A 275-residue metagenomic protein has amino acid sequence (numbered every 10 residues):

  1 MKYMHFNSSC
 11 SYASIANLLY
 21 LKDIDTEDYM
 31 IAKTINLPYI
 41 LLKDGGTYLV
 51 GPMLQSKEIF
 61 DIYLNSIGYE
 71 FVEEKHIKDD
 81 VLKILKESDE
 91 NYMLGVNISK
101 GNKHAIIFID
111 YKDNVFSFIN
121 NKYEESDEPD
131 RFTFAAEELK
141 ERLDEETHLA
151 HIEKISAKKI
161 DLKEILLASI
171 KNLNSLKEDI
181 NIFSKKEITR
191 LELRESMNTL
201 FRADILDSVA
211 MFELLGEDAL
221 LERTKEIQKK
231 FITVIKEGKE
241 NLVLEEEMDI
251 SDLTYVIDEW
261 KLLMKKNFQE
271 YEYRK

Functional and structural regions predicted by a protein language model:
M1-K2, I15-K22, E192-L200, D204: Short, charge-rich amphipathic segments
K2-N7, Y12, A16-L21, P38-K154: Conserved active-site-adjacent core of cysteine acyl-enzyme catalytic domains
C10-A13, E27, D161: Secondary-structure junction/capping motif
I15, L19, I106-F108, K185 (+2 more regions): Generic hydrophobic secondary-structure signal
D23-T34: Cytosol-facing boundaries of transmembrane alpha helices in integral membrane proteins
D25, N91-Y92, E146, I180-F183 (+3 more regions): Short secondary-structure junctions and interdomain/linker hinges
Y111-T233, E237-E240: Noncatalytic regulatory segments and standalone regulatory/sensor domains
L214-K275: Charged, long alpha-helical assembly modules
